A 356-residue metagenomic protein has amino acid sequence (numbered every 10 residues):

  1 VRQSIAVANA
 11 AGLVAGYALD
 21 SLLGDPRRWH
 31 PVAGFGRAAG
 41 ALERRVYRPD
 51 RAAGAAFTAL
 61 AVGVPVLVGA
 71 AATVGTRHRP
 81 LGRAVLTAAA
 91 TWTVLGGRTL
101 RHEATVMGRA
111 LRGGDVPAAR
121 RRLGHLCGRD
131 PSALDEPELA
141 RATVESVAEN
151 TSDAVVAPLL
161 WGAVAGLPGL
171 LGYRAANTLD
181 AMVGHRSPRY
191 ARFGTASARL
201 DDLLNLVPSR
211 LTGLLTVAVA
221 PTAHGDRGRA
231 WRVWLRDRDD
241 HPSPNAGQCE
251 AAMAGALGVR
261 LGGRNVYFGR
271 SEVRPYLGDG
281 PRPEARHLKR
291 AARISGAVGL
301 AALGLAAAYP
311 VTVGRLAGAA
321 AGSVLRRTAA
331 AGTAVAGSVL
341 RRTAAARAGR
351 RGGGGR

Functional and structural regions predicted by a protein language model:
V1-R356: Short amphipathic, positively biased membrane-proximal segments that drive organelle/inner-membrane targeting
